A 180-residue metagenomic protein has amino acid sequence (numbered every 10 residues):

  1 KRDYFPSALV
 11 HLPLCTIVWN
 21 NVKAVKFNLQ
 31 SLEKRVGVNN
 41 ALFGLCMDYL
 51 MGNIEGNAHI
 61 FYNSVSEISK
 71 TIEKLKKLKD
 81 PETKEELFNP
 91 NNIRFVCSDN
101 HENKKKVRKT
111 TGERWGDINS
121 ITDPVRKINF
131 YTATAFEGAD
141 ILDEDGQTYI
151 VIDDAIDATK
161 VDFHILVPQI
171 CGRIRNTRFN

Functional and structural regions predicted by a protein language model:
R2-M51: Interdomain hinge/linker at the junction between the two RecA-like core domains of SF2 helicases
D48-L78: Conserved strand-helix element at the start of the C-terminal RecA-like helicase core
S64-V65, I93-R114, T132-A135: Conserved helicase motor
S66-C97: Conserved helicase motor "Helicase C" RecA-like lobe of SF1/SF2 P-loop NTPases
P90-N91, E144-T148, N176-N180: Short glycine-/polar-rich loops that comprise or flank the Walker A/P-loop and associated switch/sensor motifs
D123-G138: Conserved two-lobed SF2 helicase motor
D140-D154: A short beta-strand element within the Helicase C-terminal
A155-F179: Conserved SF2 helicase motif VI
